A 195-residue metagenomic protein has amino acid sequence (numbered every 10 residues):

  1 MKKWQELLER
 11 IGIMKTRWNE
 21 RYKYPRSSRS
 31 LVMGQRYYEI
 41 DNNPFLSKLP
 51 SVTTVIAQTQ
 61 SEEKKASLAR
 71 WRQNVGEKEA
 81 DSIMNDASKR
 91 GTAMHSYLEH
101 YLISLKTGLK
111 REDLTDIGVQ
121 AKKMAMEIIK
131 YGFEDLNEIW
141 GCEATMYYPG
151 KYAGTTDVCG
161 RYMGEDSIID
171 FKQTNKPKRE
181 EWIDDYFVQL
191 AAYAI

Functional and structural regions predicted by a protein language model:
K2-A153: Metal-dependent nuclease catalytic cores that hydrolyze phosphodiester bonds in DNA/RNA, characterized by
W140-I195: Mg2+/Mn2+-dependent nuclease catalytic core
